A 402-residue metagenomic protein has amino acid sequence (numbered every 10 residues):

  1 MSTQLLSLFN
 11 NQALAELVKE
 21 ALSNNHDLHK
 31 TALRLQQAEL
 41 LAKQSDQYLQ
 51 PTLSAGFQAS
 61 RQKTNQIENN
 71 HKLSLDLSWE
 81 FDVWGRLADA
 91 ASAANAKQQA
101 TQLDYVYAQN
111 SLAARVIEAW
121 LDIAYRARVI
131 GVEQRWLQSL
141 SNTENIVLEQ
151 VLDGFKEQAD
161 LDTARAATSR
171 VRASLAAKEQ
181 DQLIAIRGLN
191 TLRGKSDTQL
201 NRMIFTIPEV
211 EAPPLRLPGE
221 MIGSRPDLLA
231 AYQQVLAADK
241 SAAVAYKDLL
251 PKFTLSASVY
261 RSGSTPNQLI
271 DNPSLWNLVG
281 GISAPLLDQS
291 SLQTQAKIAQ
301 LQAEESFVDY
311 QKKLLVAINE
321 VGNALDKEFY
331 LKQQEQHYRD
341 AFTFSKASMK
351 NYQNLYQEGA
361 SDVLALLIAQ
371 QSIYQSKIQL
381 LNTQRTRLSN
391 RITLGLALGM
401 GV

Functional and structural regions predicted by a protein language model:
M1-L41, F155-E157, T206-L236, P285-L286 (+2 more regions): Bacterial Sec-pathway N-terminal export signals of envelope proteins
S2, Q138, F155-E157, L161 (+4 more regions): Short, solvent-exposed, mixed-charge loop/turn linkers that connect secondary-structure elements
D27, A90, D160, D227 (+2 more regions): DHp/HisKA histidine-phosphotransfer helix
H29, L49-N69, S78-Y107, S111 (+3 more regions): Small/polar (Gly/Ser/Thr/Ala-rich) solvent-exposed segments that form structured loops/beta-strands/short helices used
K30-S45, A108, L112-R135, S139-E149 (+5 more regions): Amphipathic alpha-helical coiled-coil segments
H71-L77, A119, L217, W276-I282: Hydrophobic, lipid-facing positions within transmembrane beta-strands of outer-membrane proteins
K178, P226-D227, S306, T383: Metallo-beta-lactamase
